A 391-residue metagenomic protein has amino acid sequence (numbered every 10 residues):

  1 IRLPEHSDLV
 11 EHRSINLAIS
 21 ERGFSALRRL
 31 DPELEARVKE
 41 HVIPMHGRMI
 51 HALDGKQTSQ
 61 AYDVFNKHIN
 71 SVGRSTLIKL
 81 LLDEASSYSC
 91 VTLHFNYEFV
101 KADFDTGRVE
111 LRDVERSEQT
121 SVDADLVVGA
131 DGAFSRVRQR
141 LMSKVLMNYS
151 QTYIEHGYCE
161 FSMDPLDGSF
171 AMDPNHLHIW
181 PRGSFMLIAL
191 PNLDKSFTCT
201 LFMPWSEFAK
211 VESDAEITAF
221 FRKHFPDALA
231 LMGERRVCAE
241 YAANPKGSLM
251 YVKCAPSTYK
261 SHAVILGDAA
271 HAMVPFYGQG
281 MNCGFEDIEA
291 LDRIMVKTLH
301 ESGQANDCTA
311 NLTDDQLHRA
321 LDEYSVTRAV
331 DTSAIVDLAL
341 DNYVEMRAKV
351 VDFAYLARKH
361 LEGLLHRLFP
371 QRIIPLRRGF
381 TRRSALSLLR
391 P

Functional and structural regions predicted by a protein language model:
P4-E84: Active-site-adjacent segment of FAD-dependent monooxygenases/related oxidoreductases
D83, Y88, Y97-K101, T106-Y259: Conserved FAD-binding catalytic core of PHBH/FMO-like flavoproteins
T92-H94: General small-molecule cofactor/ligand-binding pocket signal
A130, L266-D268, E286: Active-site flanking residues adjacent to catalytic metal/cofactor-binding acidic residues
M186, S248-K253, A270-N282: Glycine-rich phosphate/pyrophosphate-binding beta-alpha loops
Y259-P275: Short FAD-binding loop at a beta-strand-to-alpha-helix junction that anchors the flavin cofactor in diverse
V274-V296: Active-site Asp-x-Gly
R293-P391: C-terminal helical "tail/cap" subdomain of flavin- and related membrane-associated enzymes
